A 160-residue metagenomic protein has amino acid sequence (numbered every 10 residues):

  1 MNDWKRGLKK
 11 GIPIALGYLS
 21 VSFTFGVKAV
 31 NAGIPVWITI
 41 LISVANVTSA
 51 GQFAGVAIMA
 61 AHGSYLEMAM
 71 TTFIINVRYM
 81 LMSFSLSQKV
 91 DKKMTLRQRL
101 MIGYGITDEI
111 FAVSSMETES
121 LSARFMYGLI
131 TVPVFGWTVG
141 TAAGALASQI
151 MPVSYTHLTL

Functional and structural regions predicted by a protein language model:
M1-A45, A57-L66, M70: Helix-loop-helix hairpins and the membrane-proximal interhelical loops of multi-pass alpha-helical transport proteins
G26, V56, S83-S87: Predominant activation on well-ordered alpha-helical scaffold segments within soluble catalytic domains
I34, T48, T107: Single, functionally critical "micro-switch" positions that shape active/binding sites and transmembrane helices
V47-F53: Perimembrane loop-to-helix junctions flanking transmembrane segments
A69-V153: Helix-loop-helix junctions within the multi-pass membrane cores of secondary transporters/permeases
T156-L160: Conserved small/polar residues in nucleotide/adenosyl-binding loops
